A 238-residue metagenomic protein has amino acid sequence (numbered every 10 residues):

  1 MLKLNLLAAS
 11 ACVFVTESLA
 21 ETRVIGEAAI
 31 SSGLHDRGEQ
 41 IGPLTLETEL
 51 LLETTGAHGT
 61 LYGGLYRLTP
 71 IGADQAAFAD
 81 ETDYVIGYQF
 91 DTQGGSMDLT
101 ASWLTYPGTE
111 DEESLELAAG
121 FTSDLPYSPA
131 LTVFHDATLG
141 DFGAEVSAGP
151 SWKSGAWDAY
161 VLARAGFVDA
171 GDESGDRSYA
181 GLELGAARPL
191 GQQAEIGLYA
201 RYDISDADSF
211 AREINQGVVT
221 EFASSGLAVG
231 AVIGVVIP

Functional and structural regions predicted by a protein language model:
M1-I25, V236-P238: Cleavable N-terminal export/targeting peptides
A20-A73, I86, G234-P238: Short glycine/proline- and aromatic-enriched beta-strand/turn motifs that initiate or cap beta-hairpins
T22-G26, L44-L46, A57-L61, T82 (+8 more regions): Outer-envelope beta-barrel architecture signal
G26-L34, T60-I71, S96-P107, L117-A119 (+2 more regions): Transmembrane beta-strand segments that form the barrel wall of outer-membrane beta-barrel proteins
S32, L52-G56, Y88-F90, W103 (+6 more regions): Residue-level signature of outer-membrane beta-barrel architecture
D36-L44, P70-D80, L104-L115, F134-E145 (+2 more regions): Solvent-exposed loop/turn segments connecting transmembrane beta-strands in outer-membrane beta-barrel proteins
W103, D158-P189, E195-V219: Outer membrane beta-barrel transmembrane domains
E221-P238: Outer-membrane beta-barrel "beta-signal"
